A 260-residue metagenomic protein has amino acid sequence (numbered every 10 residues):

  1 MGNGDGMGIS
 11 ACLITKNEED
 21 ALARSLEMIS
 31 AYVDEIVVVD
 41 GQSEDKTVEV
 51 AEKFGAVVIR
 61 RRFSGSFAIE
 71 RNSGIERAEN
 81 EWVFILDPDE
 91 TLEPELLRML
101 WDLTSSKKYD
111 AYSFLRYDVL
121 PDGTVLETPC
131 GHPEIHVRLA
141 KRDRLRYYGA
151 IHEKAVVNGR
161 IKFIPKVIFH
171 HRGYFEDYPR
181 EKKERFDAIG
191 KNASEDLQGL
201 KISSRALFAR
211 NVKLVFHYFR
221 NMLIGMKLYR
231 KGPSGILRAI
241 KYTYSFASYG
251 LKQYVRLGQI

Functional and structural regions predicted by a protein language model:
G8-S10: Cell-envelope/extracellular polymer assembly enzymes that use nucleotide-activated donors
C12-Y32: Short, well-formed alpha-helical segments that are part of the catalytic scaffolds of diverse glycosyltransferases
K16-N17, Q42-E44, R60-N72, E90 (+1 more regions): Catalytic phosphate/metal-binding cores of nucleic-acid and nucleotide-processing enzymes, i.e., regions that mediate
A23, D45-F54, E95: Acidic helix N-cap motif at the loop->helix transition within catalytic regions of sugar-transfer enzymes
M28, Y32, D40-E49, F63 (+1 more regions): A conserved acidic beta->alpha catalytic loop
D34, V48-R77: Conserved donor nucleotide-binding strand/loop of the catalytic core
A68-I75, E93-Q259: Catalytic-site signature of metal-activated, phosphate-bearing donor transferases, centered on the GT-A/GT-A-like
V83: Short aromatic/hydrophobic "clamp" motif used to bind/position activated sugar donors
